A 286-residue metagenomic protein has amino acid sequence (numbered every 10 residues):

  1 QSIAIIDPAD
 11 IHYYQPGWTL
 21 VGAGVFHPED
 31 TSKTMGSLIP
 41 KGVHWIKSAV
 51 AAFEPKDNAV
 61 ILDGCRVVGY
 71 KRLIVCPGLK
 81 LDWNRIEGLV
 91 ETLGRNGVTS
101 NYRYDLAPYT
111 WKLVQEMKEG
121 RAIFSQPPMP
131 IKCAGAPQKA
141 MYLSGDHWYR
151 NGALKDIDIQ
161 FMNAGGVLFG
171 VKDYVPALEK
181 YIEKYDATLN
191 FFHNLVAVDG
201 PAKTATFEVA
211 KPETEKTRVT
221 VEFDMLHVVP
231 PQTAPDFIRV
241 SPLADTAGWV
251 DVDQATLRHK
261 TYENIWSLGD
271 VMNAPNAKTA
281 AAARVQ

Functional and structural regions predicted by a protein language model:
Q1-H44, P128-K172: Beta1-alpha1 glycine-rich phosphate/pyrophosphate-binding loop at the start of Rossmann-like nucleotide-binding domains
A4, I123-I131, G135-A153, G248-V250 (+2 more regions): Active-site substrate-recognition segment that forms the wall of the catalytic cavity or substrate channel
A4-I6, I46, I74, I123 (+4 more regions): Hydrophobic/aromatic beta-strand patches that form the interior of the parallel beta-sheet core in alpha/beta enzyme
I11-Y13, F53, D82, A274: Active-site loop signature of alpha/beta-hydrolase-fold enzymes
V43-V60, V68, G145, Y149-W249: A Rossmann-like FAD-binding core segment of flavoenzymes
H44-G152, E213-K216, H227: FAD-binding core/adjacent interface of flavoenzyme oxidoreductases
D82-R85, V90-K118, E222-V285: FAD-site-proximal beta/loop scaffold in flavoenzymes
